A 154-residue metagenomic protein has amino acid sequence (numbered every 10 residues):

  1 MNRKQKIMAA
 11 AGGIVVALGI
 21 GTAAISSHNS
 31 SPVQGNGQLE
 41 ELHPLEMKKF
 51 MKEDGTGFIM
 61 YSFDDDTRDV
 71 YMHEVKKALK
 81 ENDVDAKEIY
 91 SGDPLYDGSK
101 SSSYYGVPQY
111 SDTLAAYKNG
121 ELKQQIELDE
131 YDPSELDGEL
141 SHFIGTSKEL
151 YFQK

Functional and structural regions predicted by a protein language model:
M1-I7: Short, low-complexity patches enriched in S/T/P/G
A10-A23: Hydrophobic membrane-insertion alpha-helices, especially the h-region of bacterial N-terminal signal peptides
I20-Q38: Sec-dependent signal peptide cleavage junction
E40-L42, S62-F63, D83-S99: Thiol-based oxidoreductase modules, predominantly thioredoxin-like and allied folds used for disulfide exchange
H43-V84: Local sequence-structure signature of Cys/Sec-based thiol-disulfide redox active-site neighborhoods
D64-R68, P94-Y96, L122-K123, E130-D132: Short acidic, S/G/P-rich loop/turn micro-motifs used as interaction or catalytic elements
S102-N119: Structural micro-motif
A115-K154: Non-catalytic, surface beta->alpha helical segment in thiol-disulfide oxidoreductase systems
